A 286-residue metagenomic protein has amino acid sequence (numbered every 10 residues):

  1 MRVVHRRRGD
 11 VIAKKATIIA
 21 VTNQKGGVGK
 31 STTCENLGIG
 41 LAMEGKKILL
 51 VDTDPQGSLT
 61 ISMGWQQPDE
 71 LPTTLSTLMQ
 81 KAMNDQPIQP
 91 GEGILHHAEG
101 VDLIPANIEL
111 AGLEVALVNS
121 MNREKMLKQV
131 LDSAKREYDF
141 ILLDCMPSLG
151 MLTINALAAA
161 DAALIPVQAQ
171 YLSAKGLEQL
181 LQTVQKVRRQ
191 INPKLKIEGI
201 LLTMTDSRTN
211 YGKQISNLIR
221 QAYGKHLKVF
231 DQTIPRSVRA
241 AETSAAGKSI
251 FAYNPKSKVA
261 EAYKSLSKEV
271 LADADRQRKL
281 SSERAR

Functional and structural regions predicted by a protein language model:
M1-R286: P-loop NTP-binding core
